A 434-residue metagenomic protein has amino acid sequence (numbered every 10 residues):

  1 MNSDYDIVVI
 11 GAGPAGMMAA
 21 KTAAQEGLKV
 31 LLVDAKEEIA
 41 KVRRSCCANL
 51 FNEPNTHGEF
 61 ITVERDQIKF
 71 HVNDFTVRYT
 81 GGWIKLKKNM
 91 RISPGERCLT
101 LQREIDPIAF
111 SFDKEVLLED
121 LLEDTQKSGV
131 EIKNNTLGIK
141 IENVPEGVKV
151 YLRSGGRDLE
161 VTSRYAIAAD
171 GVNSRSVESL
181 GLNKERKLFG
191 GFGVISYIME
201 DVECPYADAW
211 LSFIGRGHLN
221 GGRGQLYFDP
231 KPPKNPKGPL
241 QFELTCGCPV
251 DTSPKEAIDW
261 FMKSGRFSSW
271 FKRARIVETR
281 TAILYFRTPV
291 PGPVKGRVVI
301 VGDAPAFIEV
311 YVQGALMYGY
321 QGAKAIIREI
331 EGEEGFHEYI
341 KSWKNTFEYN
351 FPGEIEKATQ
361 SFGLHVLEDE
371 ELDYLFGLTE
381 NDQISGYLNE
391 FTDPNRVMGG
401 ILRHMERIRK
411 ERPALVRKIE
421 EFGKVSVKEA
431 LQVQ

Functional and structural regions predicted by a protein language model:
S3-L32: N-terminal Rossmann-like FAD-binding beta1-loop-alpha1 element of flavoenzymes
T22, A35-M90: N-terminal FAD cofactor-binding segment of flavoenzymes
L32-E37, D303: Conserved acidic E/D residue at the C-terminus of a beta-strand in Rossmann-like folds
E38, K127-F267: Predominantly flavin-linked oxidoreductase catalytic cores and closely associated redox partners
Q102-D124, P249-K255: Short beta-strand to alpha-helix junction loop
P232, V250-A325, I330, H337-E338: FAD/FMN-dependent oxidoreductases across multiple families
P291, K324-E370: Active-site-proximal substrate-binding core of FAD-dependent oxidoreductases
L364-Q434: C-terminal auxiliary extensions adjacent to catalytic cores
